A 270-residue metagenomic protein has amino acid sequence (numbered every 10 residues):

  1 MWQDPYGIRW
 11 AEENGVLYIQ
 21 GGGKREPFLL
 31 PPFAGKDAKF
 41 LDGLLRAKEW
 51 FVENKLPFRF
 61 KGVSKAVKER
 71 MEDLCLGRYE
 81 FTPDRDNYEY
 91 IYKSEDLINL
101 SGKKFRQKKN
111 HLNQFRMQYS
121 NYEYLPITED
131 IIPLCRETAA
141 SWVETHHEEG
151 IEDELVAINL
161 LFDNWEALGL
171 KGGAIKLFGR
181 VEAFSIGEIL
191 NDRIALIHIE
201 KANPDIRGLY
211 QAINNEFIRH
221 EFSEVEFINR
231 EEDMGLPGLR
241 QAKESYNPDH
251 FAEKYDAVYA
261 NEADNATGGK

Functional and structural regions predicted by a protein language model:
M1-A66, K176-P204: Conserved donor-binding loop and adjoining core beta-sheet/short helix segment in diverse acyl/aminoacyl transferases
W50-K55, S120, H220-F227: Short, surface-exposed connector motifs at secondary-structure boundaries
R59-K61, L125, F227-R230: Short catalytic-loop micro-motif centered on adjacent basic/acidic residues
D73-D84, E244-A252: Conserved acetyl-CoA-binding loop of GNAT-fold acetyltransferases
G77-H147: Acyltransferase donor/substrate-recognition loop-hinge adjacent to the catalytic core
E129, P133-D192, L196: A mid-sequence, solvent-exposed acidic-amphipathic segment
L170-A260: Aromatic (often tryptophan-rich) hydrophobic motifs at membrane interfaces
E262-K270: Intrinsically disordered terminal and processing segments
